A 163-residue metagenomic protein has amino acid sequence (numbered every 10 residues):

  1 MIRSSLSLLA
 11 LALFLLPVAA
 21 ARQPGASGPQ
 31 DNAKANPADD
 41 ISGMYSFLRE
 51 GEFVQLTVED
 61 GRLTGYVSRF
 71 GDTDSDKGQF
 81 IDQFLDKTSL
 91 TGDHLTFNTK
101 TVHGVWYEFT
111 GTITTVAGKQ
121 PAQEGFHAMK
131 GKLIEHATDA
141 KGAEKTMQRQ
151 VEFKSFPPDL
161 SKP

Functional and structural regions predicted by a protein language model:
M1-S4: Positively charged n-region of N-terminal signal peptides that target proteins for export
L6-S7, N36: Secondary-structure junction/capping motif
S7-P17: Bacterial N-terminal signal peptides
V18-P29: Signal peptide processing junction and immediate N-terminal pro/mature segment of secreted/exported proteins
G28-P163: Central antiparallel beta-sheet cores of small beta-barrel/beta-sandwich binding domains
